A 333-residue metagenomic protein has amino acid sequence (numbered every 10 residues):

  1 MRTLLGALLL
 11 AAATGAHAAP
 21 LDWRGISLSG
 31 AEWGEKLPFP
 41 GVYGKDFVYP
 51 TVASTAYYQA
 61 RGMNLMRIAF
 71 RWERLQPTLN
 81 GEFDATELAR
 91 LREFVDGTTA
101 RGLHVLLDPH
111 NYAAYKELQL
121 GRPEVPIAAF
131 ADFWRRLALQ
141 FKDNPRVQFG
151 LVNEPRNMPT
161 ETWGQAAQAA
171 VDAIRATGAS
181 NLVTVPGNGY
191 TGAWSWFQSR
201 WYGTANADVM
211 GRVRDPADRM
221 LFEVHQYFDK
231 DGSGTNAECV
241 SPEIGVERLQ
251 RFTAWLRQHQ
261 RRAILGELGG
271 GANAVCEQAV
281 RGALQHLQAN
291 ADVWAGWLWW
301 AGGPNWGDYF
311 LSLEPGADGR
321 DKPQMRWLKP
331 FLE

Functional and structural regions predicted by a protein language model:
M1-T3: Positively charged n-region of N-terminal signal peptides that target proteins for export
A13-T14: N-terminal signal peptide c-region/cleavage motif recognized by signal peptidases
A18-L65: N-terminal carbohydrate-binding accessory modules
S29-G34, L65, R71-Q76, N111-Y115 (+5 more regions): Solvent-exposed loop/turn segments at secondary-structure junctions within structured extracellular/periplasmic domains
G34-Y43, W72-A89, N111-P126, G234-A237 (+1 more regions): Surface-exposed, active-site-proximal loop segments in enzymatic domains
F39, Y43, F47-V48, A131-R135 (+4 more regions): Extracellular glycoside hydrolase catalytic/binding regions
D46-L65, N80-N111, K116-Q148, T162-T177 (+1 more regions): An active-site-proximal structural segment forming one wall of the substrate-binding cleft that immediately precedes
V105-L107, A263, W297: Hydrophobic beta-strand scaffold residues
